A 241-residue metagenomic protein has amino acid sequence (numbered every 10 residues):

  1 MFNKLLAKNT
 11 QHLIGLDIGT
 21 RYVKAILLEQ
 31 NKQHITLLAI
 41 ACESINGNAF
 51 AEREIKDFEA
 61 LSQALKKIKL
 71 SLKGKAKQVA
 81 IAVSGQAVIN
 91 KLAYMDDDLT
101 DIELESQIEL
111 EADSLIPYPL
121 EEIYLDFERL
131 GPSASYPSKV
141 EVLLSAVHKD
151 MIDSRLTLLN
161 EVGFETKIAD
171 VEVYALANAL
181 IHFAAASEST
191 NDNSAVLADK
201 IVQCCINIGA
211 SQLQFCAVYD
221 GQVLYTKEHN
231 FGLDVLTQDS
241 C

Functional and structural regions predicted by a protein language model:
M1-E111, D153, E165: Non-catalytic, solvent-exposed interaction/assembly segments
L6-K8, S135-S138, S189-T190, S194-D199 (+1 more regions): Solvent-exposed alpha-helices and their adjacent loops that cap or buttress functional pockets in soluble metabolic
H12, A39, V140, S211-L213: Envelope-exposed proteins and targeting segments
L16-V23, S84-Q86, L197-K200, C205-L213 (+2 more regions): A short acidic Gly-Thr/Ser loop motif
A39-A41, I168, Y225-K227: A structural microfeature
Q78, A82-E188: Active-site neighborhood for divalent-cation/phosphate handling
